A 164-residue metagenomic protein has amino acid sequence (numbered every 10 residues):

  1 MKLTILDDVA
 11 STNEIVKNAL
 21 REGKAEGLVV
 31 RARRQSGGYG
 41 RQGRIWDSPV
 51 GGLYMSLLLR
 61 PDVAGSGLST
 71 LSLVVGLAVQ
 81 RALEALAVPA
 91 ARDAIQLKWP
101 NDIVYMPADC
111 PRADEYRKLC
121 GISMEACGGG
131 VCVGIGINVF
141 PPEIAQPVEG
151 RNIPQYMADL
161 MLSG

Functional and structural regions predicted by a protein language model:
M1-V88, D109-D114: N-terminal lobe of the biotin/lipoate ligase/transferase fold
V63-G65, S69-I95, Y105-G164: Long, positively charged amphipathic alpha-helical accessory segments at protein N-termini or as interdomain linkers
